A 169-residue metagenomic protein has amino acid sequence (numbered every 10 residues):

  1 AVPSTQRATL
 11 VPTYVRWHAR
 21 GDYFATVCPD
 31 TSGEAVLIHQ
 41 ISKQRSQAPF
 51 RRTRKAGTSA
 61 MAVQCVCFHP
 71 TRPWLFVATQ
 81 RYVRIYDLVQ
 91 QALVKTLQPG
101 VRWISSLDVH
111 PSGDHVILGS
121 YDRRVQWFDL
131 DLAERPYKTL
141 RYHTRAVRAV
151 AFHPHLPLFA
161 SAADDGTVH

Functional and structural regions predicted by a protein language model:
V2-T5, R45-A56, A92-L97, R135-L140: A short beta-strand motif characteristic of beta-propeller blades
R7-L10, A56-A62, Q98-I104, L140-V147: WD40/WD-repeat beta-propeller blade N-cap
Y14, D22-P29, E34-Q40, R45-P49: Alpha-solenoid helical-repeat scaffolds
R16-Y23, V66-R72, S106-D114, V150-P157: Loop/turn segments within WD40 beta-propeller blades
D22-T26, R72-F76, G113-I117, Q126-W127 (+2 more regions): Structural hallmark of WD40 beta-propellers
C28-S32, A78-Q80, G119-D122, A162-D165: Conserved strand-to-loop turn within each blade of WD40 beta-propeller repeats
L37, R84-Y86, K95, Q126 (+1 more regions): WD40 beta-propeller blade core
I41-Q44, L88-Q91, L130-A133: Short loop/turn segments that connect beta-strands within beta-propeller blades
